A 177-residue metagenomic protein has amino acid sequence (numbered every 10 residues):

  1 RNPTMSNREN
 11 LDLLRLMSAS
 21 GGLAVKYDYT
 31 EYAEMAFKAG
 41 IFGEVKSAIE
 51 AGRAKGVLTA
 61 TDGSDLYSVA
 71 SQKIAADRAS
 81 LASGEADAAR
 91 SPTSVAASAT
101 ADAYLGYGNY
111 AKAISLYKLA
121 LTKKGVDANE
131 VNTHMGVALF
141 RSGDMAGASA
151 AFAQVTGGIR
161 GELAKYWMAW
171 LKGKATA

Functional and structural regions predicted by a protein language model:
R1, L13, E31-A36, T100 (+2 more regions): Structural register within alpha-helical repeat arrays
R1-M5, F37-T59, G143-E162, Y166-G173: TPR/TPR-like (Sel1-like) alpha-helical repeat modules
N2-L11, V69-R78, L105-S115: Helix-turn-helix repeat elements of alpha-solenoid scaffolds
S6-A19, E44-R53, A79-D87, I114-L119 (+2 more regions): Alpha-helical repeat scaffolds
S6-L11, L23-E31, I41-E44, A60-S64 (+3 more regions): Generic helix N-cap/helix-start motif at coil->alpha-helix transitions
N7, V25-D28, E34-L81: Long, contiguous interaction/recruitment modules in multidomain scaffold/adaptor proteins
M17-A24, S71-V95, K124: TPR-adjacent "capping" and linker segments in tetratricopeptide-repeat scaffold/adaptor proteins
T93-A177: C-terminal soluble interaction/assembly domains
